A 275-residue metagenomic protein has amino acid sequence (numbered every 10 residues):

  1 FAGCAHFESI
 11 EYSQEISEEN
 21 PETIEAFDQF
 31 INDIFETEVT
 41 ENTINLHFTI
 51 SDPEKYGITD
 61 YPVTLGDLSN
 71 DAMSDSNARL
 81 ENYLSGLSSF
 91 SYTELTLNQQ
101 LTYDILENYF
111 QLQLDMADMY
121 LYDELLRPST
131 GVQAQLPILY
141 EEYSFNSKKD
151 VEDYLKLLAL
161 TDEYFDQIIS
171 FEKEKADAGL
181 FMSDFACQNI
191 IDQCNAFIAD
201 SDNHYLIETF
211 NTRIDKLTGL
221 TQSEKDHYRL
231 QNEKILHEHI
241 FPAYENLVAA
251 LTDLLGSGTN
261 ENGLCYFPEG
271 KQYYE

Functional and structural regions predicted by a protein language model:
A2-G3: C-terminal motif of bacterial Sec signal peptides marking the signal peptidase cleavage site
H6-E275: N-terminal maturation segment of proteins
